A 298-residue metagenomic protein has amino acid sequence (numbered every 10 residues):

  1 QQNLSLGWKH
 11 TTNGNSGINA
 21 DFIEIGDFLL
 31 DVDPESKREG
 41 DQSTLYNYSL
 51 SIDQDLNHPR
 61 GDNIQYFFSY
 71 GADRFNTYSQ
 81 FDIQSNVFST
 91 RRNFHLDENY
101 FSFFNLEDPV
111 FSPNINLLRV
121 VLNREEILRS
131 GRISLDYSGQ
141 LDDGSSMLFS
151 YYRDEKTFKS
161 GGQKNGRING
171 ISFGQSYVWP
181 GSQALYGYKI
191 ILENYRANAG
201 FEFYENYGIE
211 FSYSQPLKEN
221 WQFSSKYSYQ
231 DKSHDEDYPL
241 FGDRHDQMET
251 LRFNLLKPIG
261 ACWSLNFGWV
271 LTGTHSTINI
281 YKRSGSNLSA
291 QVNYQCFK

Functional and structural regions predicted by a protein language model:
Q1-K298: Gram-negative and organellar
